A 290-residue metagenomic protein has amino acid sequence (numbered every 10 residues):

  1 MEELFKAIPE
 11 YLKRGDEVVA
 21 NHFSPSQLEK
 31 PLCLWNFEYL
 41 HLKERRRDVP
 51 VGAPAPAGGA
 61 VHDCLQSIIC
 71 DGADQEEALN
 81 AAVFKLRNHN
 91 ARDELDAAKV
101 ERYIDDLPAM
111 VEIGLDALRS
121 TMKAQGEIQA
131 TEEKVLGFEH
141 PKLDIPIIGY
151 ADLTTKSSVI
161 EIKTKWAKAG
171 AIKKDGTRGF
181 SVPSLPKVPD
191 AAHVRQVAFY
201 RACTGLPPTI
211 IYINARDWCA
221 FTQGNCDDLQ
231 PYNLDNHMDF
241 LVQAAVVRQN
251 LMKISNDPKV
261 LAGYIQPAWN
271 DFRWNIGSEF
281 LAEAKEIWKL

Functional and structural regions predicted by a protein language model:
M1-A151: Metal-dependent nuclease catalytic cores that hydrolyze phosphodiester bonds in DNA/RNA, characterized by
E38, I69, K168-A171, C203: Active-site-proximal flexible loops/turns
L42, K165-A167, A215: Residue-level signature for short turns and capping positions that connect secondary-structure elements
P56-A57, D106, A192, D239 (+1 more regions): Soluble or luminal CAZymes and related metallo-dependent hydrolases
A60-D63, R195-C203: Short amphipathic alpha-helical face segments that pack within enzyme cores and frequently flank/anchor catalytic
A73, T155-S158, C203-P207: Short glycine/proline-enriched coil/turn segments at helix->beta-strand junctions
A130, L136-Q196: Non-catalytic protein-protein interaction segments used by genome-maintenance enzymes to assemble and couple activities
P189, R201-L290: Metal-dependent nuclease catalytic regions and adjoining charged, substrate-binding loops involved in nucleic-acid end
